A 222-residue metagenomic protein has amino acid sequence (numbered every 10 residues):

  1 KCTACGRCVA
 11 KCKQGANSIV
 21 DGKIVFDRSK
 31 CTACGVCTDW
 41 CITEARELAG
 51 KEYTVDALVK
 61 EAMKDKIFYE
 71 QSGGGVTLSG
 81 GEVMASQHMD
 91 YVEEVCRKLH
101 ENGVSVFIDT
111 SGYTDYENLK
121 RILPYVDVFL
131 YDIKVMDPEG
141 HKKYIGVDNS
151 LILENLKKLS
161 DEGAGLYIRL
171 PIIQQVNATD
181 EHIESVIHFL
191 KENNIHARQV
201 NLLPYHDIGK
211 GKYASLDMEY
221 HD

Functional and structural regions predicted by a protein language model:
C2-T3, C31: Short Cys/His-rich zinc-binding micro-motifs
R7-V25, V36-K51: Iron-sulfur cluster-binding cysteine motifs and their immediate structural context in ferredoxin-like electron-transfer
F26-D27, S79: Thr-Gly-centered strand-to-loop micro-motif
K30, K51-A57: FAD-binding FR-type
D56-S215: Conserved AdoMet/S-adenosylmethionine-binding subsite of the radical SAM
A214-D222: Short glycine/proline- and charge-enriched loop/turn segments that cap or connect secondary-structure elements
